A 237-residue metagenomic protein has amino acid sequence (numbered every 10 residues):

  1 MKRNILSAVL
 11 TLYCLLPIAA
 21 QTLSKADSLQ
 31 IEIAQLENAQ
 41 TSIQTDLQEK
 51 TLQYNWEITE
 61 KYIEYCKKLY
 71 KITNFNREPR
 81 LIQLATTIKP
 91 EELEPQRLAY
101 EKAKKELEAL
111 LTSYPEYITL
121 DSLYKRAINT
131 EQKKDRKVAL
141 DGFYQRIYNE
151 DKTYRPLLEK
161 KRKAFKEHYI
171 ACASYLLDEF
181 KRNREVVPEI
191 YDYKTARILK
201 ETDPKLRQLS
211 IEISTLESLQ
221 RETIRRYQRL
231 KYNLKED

Functional and structural regions predicted by a protein language model:
M1-N4: Positively charged n-region of N-terminal signal peptides that target proteins for export
S7-P17: Bacterial N-terminal signal peptides
A20-Q21: Boundary of Sec targeting at the N-terminus
D27-S28, S122: Coil residues (strongly favoring Ser/Thr
L29, I33-L36, Q40-I43, L47-K50 (+14 more regions): The feature captures the hydrophobic core positions of alpha-helical coiled-coils
L52-D141, D151, L158, A164 (+1 more regions): Extended alpha-helical coiled-coil "stalk/arm" regions that act as elongated linkers or oligomerization scaffolds
Y169-D237: C-terminal amphipathic alpha-helix
